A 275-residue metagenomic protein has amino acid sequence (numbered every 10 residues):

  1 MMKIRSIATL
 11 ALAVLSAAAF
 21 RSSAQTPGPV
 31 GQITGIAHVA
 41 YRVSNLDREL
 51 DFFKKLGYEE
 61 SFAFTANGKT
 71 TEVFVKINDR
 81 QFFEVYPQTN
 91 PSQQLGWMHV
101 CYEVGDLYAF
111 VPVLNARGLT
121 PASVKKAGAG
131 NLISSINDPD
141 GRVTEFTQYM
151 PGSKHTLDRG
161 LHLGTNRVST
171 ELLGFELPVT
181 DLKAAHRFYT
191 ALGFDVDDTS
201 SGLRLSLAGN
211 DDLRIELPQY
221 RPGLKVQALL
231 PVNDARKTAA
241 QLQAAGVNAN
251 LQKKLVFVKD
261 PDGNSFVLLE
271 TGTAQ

Functional and structural regions predicted by a protein language model:
M1-T9: Bacterial N-terminal signal peptides that target proteins for export
A8-A18: Bacterial N-terminal signal peptides
F20-A24: Sec/Tat signal peptide C-region and signal peptidase I cleavage site
Q25-V30, A63, P112-E171, L177 (+2 more regions): Vicinal oxygen chelate
G31-I33, A40-Q81, A116, V124 (+2 more regions): Core segments of cupin and vicinal oxygen chelate
T34-N45, V73-K76, N90-L114, L132-N137 (+4 more regions): Vicinal oxygen chelate
E59-Q94, V143-P151, F194-V226, K259-P261 (+1 more regions): Conserved short beta-strand elements that form part of the metal-binding/catalytic scaffold of enzyme active sites
V85, Y189, V196, L217 (+2 more regions): Alpha-helix C-terminal capping segments
